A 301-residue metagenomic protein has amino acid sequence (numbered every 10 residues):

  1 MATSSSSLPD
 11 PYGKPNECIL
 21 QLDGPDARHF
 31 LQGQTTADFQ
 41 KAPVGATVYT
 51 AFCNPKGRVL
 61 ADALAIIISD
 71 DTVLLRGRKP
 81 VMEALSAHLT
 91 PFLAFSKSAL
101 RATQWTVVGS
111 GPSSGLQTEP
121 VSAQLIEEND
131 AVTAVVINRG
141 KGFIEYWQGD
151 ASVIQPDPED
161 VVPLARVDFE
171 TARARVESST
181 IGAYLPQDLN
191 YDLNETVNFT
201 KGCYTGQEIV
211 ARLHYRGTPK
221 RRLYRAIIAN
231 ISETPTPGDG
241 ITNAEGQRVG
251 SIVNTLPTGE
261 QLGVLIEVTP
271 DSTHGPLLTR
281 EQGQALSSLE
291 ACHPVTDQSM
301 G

Functional and structural regions predicted by a protein language model:
M1-G301: Basic, glycine/lysine-rich polyanion-binding surfaces/domains
